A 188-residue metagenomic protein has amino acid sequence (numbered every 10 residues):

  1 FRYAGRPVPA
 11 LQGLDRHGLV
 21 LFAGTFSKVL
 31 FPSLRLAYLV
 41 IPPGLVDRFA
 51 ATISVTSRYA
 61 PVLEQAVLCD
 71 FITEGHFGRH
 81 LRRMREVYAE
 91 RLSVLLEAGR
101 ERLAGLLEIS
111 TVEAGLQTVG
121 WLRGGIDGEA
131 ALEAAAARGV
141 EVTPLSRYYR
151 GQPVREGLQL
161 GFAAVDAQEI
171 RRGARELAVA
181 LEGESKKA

Functional and structural regions predicted by a protein language model:
F1-A188: PLP-dependent class I/II
